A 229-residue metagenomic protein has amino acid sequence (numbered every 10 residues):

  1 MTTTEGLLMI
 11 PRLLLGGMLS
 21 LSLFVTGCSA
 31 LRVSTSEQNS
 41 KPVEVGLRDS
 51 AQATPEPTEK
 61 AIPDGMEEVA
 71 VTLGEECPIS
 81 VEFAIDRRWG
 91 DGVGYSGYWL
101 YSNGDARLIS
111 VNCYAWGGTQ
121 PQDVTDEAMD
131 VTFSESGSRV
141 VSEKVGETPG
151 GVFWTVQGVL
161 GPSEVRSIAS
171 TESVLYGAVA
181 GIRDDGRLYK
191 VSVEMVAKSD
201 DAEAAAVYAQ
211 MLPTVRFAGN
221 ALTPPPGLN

Functional and structural regions predicted by a protein language model:
T2-L100, V196-N229: N-terminal targeting sequences that direct proteins away from the cytosol to non-cytosolic compartments
T72-P78, G94, T125-S136, P149-G150 (+1 more regions): Low-complexity segments enriched in small/polar residues
A84-R88, S102-A106, P149, I182-L188: Short, solvent-exposed coil/turn segments at beta-strand boundaries
Y98-G104, W154-V156: Generic recognition of long tandem-repeat/solenoid scaffolds
Y101-E127: A short acidic-to-branched-hydrophobic micro-motif
A115-T119, M195-D200: A generic structural motif
F133-D184, P226-G227: Signature of long, low-cysteine stretches enriched in small and polar/charged residues
G186-A197: Short, well-ordered beta-strand elements
